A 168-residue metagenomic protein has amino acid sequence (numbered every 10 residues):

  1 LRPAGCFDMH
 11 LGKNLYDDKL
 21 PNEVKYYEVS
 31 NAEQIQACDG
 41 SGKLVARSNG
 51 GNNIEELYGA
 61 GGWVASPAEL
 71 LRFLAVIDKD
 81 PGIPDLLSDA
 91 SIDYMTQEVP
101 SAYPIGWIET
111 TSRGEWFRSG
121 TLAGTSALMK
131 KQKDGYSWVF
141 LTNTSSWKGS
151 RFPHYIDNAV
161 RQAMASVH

Functional and structural regions predicted by a protein language model:
L1-E115: Short, surface-exposed loop or secondary-structure junction motifs that flank catalytic or metal-binding residues
V64-A65, A123, A127: Short, flexible micro-motifs
V99-S101, T121-A123, K130-D134: Extracellular/periplasmic catalytic domains that process cell-envelope and extracellular macromolecules
T111, L122, N143-T144: A broadly conserved detector of short glycine/acidic/proline-rich loop/turn motifs that flank catalytic sites and bind
S112, W147-H168: Short, gly/Ser/Thr-rich active-site loops of penicillin-recognizing serine hydrolases
R118: Zn-dependent metallopeptidase/amidohydrolase metal-coordination segment
S126-K131, Y136-K148: Short, well-ordered beta-strand elements
